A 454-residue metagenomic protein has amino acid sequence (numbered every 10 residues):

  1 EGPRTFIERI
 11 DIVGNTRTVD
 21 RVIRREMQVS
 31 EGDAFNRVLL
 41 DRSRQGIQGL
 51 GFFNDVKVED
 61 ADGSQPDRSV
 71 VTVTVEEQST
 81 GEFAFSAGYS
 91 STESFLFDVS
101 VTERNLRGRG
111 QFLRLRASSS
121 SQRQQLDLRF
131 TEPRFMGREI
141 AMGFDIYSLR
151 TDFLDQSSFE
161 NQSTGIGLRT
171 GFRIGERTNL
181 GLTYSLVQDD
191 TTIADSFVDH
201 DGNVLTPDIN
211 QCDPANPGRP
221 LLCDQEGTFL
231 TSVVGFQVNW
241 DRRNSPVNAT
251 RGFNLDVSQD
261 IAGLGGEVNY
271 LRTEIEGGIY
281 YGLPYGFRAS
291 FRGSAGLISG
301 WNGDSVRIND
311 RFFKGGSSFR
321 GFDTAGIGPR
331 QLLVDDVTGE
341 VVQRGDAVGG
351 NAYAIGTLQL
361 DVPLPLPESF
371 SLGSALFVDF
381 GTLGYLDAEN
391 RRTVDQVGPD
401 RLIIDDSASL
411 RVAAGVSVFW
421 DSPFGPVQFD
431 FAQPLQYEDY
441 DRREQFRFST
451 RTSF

Functional and structural regions predicted by a protein language model:
E1-P3: Extended, domain-scale alpha-helical bundle/helix-rich regions
I7-I12, F83-A87: Disulfide-bonded cysteine-rich modules in secreted/extracellular proteins, activating on the conserved Cys frameworks
R17-G32: N-terminal periplasmic "start-of-domain" segments of outer-membrane beta-barrel proteins
Q28, D33-N254, Y270, Y281 (+4 more regions): Gram-negative/organellar outer-membrane beta-barrel architecture
V71-T74, S86-D98, R173-I174, V233-S417 (+1 more regions): Extended beta-strand-rich architecture
T151, P365, G381-Y385, G425 (+1 more regions): Short Gly/Pro-enriched loop/turn and capping motifs at secondary-structure junctions
D421: Cytochrome P450 heme-iron axial ligand motif
